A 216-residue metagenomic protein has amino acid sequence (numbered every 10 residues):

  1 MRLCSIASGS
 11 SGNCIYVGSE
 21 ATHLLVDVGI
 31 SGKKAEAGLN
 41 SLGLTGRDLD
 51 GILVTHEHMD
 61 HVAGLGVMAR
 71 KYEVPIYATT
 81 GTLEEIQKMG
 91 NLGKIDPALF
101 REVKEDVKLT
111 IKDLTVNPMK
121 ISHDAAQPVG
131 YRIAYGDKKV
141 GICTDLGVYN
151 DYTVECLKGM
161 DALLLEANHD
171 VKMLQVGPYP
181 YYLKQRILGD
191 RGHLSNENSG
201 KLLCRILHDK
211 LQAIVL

Functional and structural regions predicted by a protein language model:
M1-L42, V129-D145, A162: Conserved beta-strand hairpin/beta-sheet module of binuclear metal-dependent hydrolase folds, prominently
T22, Y72-P75, H208-A213: A short helix->loop->beta-strand "cap" motif at the edges of active sites that frequently abuts
V26-G29, D50-E57, I76-T80, G141-T144 (+2 more regions): Active-site neighborhood of phospho(di)ester-bond hydrolases with catalytic His/Asp-centered motifs
K33-A78: Active-site metal-binding motif and surrounding structural segment of the metallo-beta-lactamase
L49, P97, M160-D161: Short, well-ordered alpha-helix to beta-strand connector turns
T80-V129, A134-D137: Metallo-beta-lactamase
A125, I142-D151: Active-site glycine-rich loop that binds ribose-phosphate moieties when present
D151-L216: Cap/insert and terminal regions of metallo-dependent hydrolase folds
